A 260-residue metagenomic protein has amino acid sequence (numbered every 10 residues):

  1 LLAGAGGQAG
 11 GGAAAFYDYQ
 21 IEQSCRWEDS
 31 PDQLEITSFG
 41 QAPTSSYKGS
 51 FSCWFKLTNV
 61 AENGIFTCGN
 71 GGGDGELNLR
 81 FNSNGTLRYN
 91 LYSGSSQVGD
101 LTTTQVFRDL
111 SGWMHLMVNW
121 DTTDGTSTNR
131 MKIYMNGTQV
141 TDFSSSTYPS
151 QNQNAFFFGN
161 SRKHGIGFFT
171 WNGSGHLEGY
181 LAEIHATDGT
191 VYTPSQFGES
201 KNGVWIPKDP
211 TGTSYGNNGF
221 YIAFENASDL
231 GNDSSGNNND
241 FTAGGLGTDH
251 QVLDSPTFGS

Functional and structural regions predicted by a protein language model:
L1-Q23, E28-P31, G125-S127, K132 (+4 more regions): Extended recognition patches within non-cytosolic domains
P31-N90, D124-S127, T190-S195: Extracellular glycan-recognition modules
F39-Q41, T102-R108, N154: Beta-strand-rich interaction surfaces with strong enrichment in secreted/lumenal proteins
G49, G112-M114, Y180: Hydrophobic core residues within well-ordered beta-strands of beta-rich domains
C53, S111-T122, I133: Short tryptophan-centered beta-strand motifs in secreted/extracellular beta-sheet-rich domains of glycan-recognition
L91-H115: Short, aromatic/His-centered strand-loop micro-motif at the edge of beta-sheets
Y92, N154-L181: Extracellular glycan-interaction patches encoded by glycine-rich segments
